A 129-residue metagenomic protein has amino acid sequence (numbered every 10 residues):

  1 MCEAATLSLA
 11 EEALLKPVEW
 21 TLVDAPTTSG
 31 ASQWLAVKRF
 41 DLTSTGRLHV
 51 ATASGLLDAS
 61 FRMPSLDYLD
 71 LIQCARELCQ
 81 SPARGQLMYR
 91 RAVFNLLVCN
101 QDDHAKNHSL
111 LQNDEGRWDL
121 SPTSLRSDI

Functional and structural regions predicted by a protein language model:
M1-R62: Conserved ATP-binding subdomain of kinase catalytic cores across diverse folds
E3, S8-E11, D67-I129: Conserved kinase catalytic-core segment
